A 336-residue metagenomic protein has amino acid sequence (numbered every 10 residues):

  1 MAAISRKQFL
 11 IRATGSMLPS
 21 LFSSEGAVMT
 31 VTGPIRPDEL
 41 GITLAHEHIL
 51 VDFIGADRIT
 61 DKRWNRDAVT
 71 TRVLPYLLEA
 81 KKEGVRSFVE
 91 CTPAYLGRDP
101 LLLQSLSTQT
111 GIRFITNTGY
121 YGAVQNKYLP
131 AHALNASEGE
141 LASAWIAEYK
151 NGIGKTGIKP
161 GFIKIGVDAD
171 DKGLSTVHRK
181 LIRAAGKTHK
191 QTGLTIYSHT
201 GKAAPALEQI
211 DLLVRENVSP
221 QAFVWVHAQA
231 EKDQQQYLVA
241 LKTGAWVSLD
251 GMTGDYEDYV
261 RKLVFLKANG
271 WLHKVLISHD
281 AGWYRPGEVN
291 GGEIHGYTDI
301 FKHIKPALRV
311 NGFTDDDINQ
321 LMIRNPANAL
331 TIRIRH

Functional and structural regions predicted by a protein language model:
A3-G33, T298-H336: Mid-to-C-terminal alpha-helical segments outside catalytic/metal-binding sites
F22-A56: Replace "His-x-His-based motif
G41-A45, G55-T92, L96-R113, G139-I158: Alpha-helical scaffold segments that flank or form the walls of functional sites
H46, F88, H189, V247 (+2 more regions): Divalent metal-coordination and catalytic microenvironments
F53-A56, P100, N126, A206-L212 (+3 more regions): Histidine/acidic-residue-rich catalytic or RNA/ligand-binding cores of hydrolases and nuclease-related proteins
C91, Y197, D250-G251, W271-I294 (+1 more regions): Short acidic/histidine-rich active-site segments
S105-T108, R113-T195, T243-W246, D250-G254: Active-site gating/metal-coordination segments in enzymes
G186, K190-A268, V275: Catalytic pocket-lining loop regions of alpha/beta-barrel enzymes, especially the amidohydrolase/enolase/GH5 lineages
